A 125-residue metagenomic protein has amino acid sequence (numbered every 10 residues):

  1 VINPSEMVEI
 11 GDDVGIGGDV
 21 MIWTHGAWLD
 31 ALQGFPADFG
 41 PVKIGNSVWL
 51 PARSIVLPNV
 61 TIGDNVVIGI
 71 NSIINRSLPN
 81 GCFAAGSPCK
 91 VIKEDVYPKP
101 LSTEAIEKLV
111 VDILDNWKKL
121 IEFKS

Functional and structural regions predicted by a protein language model:
V1-V60, D95-V96: Flexible, glycine/small-residue-enriched loop-and-beta-strand segment within the central core of proteins
D13, G26, V60, N65 (+1 more regions): Terminal amphipathic alpha-helical/low-complexity segments used for targeting or macromolecular assembly
G15, W49, V67-I68, F83-A85: Short-chain dehydrogenase/reductase
L57, V67, S72-I73: A generic "structured core" feature
G63-V66, P79-G81: Conserved catalytic segment of ABC-fold P-loop ATPases
